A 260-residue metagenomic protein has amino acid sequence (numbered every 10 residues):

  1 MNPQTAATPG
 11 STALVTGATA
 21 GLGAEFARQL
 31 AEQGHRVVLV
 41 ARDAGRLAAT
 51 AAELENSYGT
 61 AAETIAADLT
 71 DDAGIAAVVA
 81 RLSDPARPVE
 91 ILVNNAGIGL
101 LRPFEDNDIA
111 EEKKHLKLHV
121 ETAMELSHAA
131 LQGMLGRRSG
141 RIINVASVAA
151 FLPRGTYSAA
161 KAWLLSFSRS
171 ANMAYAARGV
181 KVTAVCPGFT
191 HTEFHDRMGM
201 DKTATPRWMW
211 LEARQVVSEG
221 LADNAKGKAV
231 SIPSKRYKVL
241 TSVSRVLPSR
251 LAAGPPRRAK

Functional and structural regions predicted by a protein language model:
T19-A20: Conserved glycine-rich cofactor-binding loop
Q33-T50: Conserved glycine-rich Rossmann-like NAD(P)H-binding loop of the short-chain dehydrogenase/reductase
N95-L100: Conserved NAD(P)H cofactor-binding loop of Rossmann-fold oxidoreductase domains
P103-L116: Substrate-binding pocket helix/loop in short-chain dehydrogenase/reductase
S127, A160: Active-site helix of classical SDR
S147: Residue(s) in the substrate-gating loop at a strand-loop-helix junction that position the organic substrate next
A184, A204-L240: C-terminal helical subdomain
